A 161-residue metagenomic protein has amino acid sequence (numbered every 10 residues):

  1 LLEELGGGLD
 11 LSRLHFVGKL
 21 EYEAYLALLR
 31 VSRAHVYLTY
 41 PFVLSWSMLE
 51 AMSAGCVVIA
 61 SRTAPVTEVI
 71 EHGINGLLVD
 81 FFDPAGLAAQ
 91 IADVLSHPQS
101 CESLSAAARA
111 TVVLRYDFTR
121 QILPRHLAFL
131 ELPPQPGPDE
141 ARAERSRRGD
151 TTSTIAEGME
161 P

Functional and structural regions predicted by a protein language model:
L1-L20: Nucleotide-activated donor-binding/catalytic signature segment of Leloir-type glycosyltransferases, i.e., the conserved
K19, A27-S32: Short alpha-helical donor nucleotide-sugar binding micro-motif in glycosyltransferases
L26, S45, L49-S53, T67-E68 (+1 more regions): Short alpha-helical segment that forms part of, or immediately flanks, the ligand-binding pocket in carbohydrate-active
Y40: Aromatic "clamp/platform" in nucleotide-sugar-dependent glycosyltransferases that forms part of the donor/acceptor
V57-A60: Short hydrophobic beta-strand element within catalytic cores of glycosyltransferases and related nucleotide-activated
H72-G73, L77-P84, D93-P98: Conserved acidic donor-binding segment of nucleotide-sugar-dependent glycosyltransferases
Q99-E131: A charged, aromatic-enriched C-terminal amphipathic alpha-helix characteristic of glycosyltransferases across folds
F118-P161: C-terminal alpha-helical cap of glycosyltransferases
